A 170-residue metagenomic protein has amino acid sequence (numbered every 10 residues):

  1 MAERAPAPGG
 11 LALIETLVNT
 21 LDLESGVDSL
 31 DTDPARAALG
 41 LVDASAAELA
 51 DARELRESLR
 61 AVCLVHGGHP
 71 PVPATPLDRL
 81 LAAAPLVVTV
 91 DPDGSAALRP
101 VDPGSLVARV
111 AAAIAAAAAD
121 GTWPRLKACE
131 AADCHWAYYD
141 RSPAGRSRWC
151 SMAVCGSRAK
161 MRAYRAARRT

Functional and structural regions predicted by a protein language model:
M1-A128, A132-H135, Y139: Short helix-coil boundary/hinge micro-motifs
V18, D33, A144, R165-T170: Hydrophobic alpha-helical segments
L126-A131, S147, M152, R158: Residues immediately within or flanking Cys/His clusters that coordinate Zn2+ in small zinc-binding modules
D140-S147: Short linker/helix segments within small regulatory modules
A153-R169: Basic DNA-binding region of bZIP-type proteins
